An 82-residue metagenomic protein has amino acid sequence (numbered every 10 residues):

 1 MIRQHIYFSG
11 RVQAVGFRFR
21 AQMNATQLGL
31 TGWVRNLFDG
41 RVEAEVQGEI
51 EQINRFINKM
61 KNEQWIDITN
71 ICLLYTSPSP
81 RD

Functional and structural regions predicted by a protein language model:
I2-G10: Short glycine-/aliphatic-rich beta-strand segments at the starts of folded cytosolic domains
R11-A25: Short amphipathic alpha-helix segments
A25-T31: Short amphipathic beta-strand starts and helix->beta connectors
T31-Q47: Amphipathic, hydrophobic secondary-structure cores in small proteins
G48-I53: Helix N-cap motif at beta-to-alpha junctions
F56-N62: Short amphipathic alpha-helices in soluble, non-transmembrane regions that often serve as interface/regulatory elements
W65-L74: Conserved short beta-strand edge segments in small beta-sheet-based binding/regulatory domains
Y75-D82: Conserved small/polar residues in nucleotide/adenosyl-binding loops
